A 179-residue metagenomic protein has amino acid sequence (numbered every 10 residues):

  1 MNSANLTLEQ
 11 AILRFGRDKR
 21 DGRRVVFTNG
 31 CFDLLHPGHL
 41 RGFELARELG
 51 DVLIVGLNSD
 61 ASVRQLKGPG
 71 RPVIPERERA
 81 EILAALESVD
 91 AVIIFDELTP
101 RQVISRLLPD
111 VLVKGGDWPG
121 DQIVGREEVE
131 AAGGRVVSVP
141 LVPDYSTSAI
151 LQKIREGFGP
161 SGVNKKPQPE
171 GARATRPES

Functional and structural regions predicted by a protein language model:
M1-S179: Nucleotidyltransferase catalytic core that binds NTPs
